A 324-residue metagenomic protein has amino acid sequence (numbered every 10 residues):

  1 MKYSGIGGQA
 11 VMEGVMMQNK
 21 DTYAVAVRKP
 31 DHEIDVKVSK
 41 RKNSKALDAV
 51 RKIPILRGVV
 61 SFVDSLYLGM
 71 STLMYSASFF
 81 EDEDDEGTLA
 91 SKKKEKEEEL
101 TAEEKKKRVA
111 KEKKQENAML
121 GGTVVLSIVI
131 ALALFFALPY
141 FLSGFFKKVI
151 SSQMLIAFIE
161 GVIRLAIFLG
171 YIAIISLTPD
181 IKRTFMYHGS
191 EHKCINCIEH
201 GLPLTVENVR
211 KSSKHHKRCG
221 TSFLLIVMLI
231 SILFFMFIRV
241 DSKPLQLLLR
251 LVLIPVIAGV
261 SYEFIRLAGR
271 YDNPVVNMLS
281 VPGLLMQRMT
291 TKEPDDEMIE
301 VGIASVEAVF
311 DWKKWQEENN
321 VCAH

Functional and structural regions predicted by a protein language model:
M1, G5, A10-V11, A46-K52 (+2 more regions): Cytosolic juxtamembrane amphipathic/interface segments immediately preceding and feeding into a transmembrane helix
M1-K94: Divalent-cation
K2-G7, V11, V15-M17, A90-K94 (+5 more regions): Polar-ligand-bearing catalytic/cofactor-coordination segments of membrane-embedded or membrane-tethered inner-membrane
D31-H32, F237, H324: Juxtamembrane/disordered regions of integral membrane proteins
Y75-F79, S127-S152, V227-L249, A258 (+1 more regions): Juxtamembrane "helix exit" motif at the C-terminal ends of alpha-helical transmembrane segments in multi-pass membrane
E83-K148, S152-L177: Hydrophobic alpha-helical segments characteristic of transmembrane helices in integral membrane transporters
Q115-A133, S212-F237: Transmembrane alpha-helical segments and their cytosolic interface motifs in multi-pass membrane proteins
